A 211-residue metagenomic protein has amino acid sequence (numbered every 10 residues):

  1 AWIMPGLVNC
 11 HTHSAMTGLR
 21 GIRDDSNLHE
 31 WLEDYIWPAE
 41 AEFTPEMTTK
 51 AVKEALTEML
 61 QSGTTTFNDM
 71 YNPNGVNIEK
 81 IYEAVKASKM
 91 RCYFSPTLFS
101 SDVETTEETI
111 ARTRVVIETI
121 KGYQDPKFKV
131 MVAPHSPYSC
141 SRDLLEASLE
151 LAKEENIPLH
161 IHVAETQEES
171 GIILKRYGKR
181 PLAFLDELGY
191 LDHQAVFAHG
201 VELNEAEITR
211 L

Functional and structural regions predicted by a protein language model:
W2-I3, R20-M90, A111-Y123: Alpha-helical scaffold segments that flank or form the walls of functional sites
P5, T17, G75, E168-G171 (+1 more regions): Conserved protein kinase catalytic core
G6-T17, P158-Q167: Histidine-centered catalytic micro-motifs
V76-V201: Metal-coordinating catalytic core of metallo-dependent amide/deamination hydrolases
L203-L211: Long hydrophobic segments that form regular secondary structure
